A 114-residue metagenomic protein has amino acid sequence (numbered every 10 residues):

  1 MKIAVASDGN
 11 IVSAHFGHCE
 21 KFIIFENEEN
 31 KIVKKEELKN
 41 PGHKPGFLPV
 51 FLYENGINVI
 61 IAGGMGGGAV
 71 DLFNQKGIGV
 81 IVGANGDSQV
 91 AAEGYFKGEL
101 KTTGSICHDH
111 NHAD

Functional and structural regions predicted by a protein language model:
K2-N40: N-terminal first-folded block
S7, G63-G64, A84-N85: Short secondary-structure boundary segments
I11, F47-L48, V90-A91: Short acidic active-site motifs
K35-V59: Compact, glycine-rich, soluble single-domain proteins
H43, M65-G68: Short Gly/Pro-enriched loop/turn and capping motifs at secondary-structure junctions
I61-A62, V80: Conserved SAM-binding loop
G67-N111: C-terminal structural segments of small proteins and small subunits
